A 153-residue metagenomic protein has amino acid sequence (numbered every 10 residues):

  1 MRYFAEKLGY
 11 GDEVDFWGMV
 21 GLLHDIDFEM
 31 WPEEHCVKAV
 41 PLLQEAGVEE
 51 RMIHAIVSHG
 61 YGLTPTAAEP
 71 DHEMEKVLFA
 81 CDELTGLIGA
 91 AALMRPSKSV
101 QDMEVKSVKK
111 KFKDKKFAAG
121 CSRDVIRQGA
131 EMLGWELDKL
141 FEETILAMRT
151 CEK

Functional and structural regions predicted by a protein language model:
Y10-K115: Divalent metal-dependent catalytic cores for phosphoryl transfer on phosphate-bearing substrates
V100-M103, S107-K153: A structured, mid-to-C-terminal "fold-capping" secondary-structure block
